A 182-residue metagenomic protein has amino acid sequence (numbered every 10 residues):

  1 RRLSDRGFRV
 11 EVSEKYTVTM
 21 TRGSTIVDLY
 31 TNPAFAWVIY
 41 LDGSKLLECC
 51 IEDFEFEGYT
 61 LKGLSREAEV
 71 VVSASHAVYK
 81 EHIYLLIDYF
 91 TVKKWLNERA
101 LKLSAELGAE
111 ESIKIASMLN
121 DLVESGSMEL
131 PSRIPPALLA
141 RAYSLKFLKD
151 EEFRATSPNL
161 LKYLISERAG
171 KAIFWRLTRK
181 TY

Functional and structural regions predicted by a protein language model:
R2-Y182: Conserved NTP-donor binding/palm subdomain of two-metal-ion nucleotidyltransferases/polymerases, i.e., the charged
